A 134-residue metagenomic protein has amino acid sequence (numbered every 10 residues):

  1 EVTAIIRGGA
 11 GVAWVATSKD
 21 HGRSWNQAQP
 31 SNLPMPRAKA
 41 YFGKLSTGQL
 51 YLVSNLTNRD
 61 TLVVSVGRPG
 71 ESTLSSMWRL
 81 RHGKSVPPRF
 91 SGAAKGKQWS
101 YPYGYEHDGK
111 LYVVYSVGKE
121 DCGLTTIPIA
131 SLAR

Functional and structural regions predicted by a protein language model:
E1-A38, K44-K97, D108-L111, Y115-R134: Beta-rich carbohydrate-recognition and catalytic domains
